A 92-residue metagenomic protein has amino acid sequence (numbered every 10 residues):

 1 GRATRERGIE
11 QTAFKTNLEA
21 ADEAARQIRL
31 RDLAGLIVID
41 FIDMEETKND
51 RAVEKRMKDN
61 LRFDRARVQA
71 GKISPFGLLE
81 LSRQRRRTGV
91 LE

Functional and structural regions predicted by a protein language model:
G1-E92: Conserved glycine-centered short motifs in functionally critical loops
